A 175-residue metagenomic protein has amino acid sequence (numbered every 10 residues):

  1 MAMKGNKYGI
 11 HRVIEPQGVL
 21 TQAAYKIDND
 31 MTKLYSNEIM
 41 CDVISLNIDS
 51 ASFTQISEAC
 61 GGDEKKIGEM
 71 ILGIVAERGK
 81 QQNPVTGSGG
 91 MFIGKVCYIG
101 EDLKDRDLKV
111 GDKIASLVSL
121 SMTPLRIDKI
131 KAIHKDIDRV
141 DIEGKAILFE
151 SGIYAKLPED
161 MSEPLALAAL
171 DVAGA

Functional and structural regions predicted by a protein language model:
M1-R12: A eukaryote-biased signal for short, well-structured alpha-helical docking elements
H11-I14, C97, A115, A155: Residues in well-ordered beta-strands of folded domains
Q17-D30: Short glycine/threonine/proline-enriched tight-turn/helix- or strand-capping micro-motif at secondary-structure
Q17-G18, L46-I48: Short polar catalytic/cofactor-binding loops
V19-T21, Y35-N37, S151: A short, polar/charged loop/turn motif at coil->beta-strand junctions and beta-hairpin connectors
T32-N47, E58-S121: Glycine-rich beta-strand-centered segment in the early N-terminal region that forms part of a ligand/cofactor-binding
A51-I56, L125: Cytochrome P450 core scaffold surrounding the K-helix E-X-X-R motif and the conserved "meander" helix-loop region
G90, A115-A175: NAD(P)H dinucleotide-binding glycine-rich loop of Rossmann-like/cofactor-binding domains, especially the beta1-alpha1
